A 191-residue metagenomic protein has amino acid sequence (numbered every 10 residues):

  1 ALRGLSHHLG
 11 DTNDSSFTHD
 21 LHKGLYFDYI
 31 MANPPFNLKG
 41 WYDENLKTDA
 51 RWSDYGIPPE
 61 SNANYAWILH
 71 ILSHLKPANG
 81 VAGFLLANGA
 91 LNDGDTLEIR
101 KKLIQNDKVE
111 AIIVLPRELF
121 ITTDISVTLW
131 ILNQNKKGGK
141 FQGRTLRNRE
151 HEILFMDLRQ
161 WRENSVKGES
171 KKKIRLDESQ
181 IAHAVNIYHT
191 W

Functional and structural regions predicted by a protein language model:
A1-L25: S-adenosyl-L-methionine
K23-W191: A conserved structural/catalytic subdomain of Rossmann-like adenosyl-cofactor enzymes
